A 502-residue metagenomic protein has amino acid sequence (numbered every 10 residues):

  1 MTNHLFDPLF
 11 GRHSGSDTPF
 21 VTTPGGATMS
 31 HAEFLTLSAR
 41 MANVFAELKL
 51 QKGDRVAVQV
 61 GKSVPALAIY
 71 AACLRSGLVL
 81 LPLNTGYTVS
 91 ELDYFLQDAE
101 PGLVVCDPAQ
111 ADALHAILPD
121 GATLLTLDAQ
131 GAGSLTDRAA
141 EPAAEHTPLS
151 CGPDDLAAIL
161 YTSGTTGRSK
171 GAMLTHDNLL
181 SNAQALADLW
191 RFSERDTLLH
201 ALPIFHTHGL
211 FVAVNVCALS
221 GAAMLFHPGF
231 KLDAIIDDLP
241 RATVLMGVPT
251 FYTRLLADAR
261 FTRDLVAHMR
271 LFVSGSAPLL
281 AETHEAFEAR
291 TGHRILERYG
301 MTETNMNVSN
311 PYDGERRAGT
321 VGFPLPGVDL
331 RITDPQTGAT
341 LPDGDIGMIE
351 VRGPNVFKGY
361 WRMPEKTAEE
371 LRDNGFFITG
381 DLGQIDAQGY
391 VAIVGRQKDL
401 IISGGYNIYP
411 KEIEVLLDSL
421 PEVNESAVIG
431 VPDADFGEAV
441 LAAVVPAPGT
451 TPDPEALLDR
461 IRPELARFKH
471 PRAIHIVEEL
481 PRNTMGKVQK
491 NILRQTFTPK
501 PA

Functional and structural regions predicted by a protein language model:
D17, P142-Y161, R168, R191-T197: Conserved pre-ATP/AMP-binding loop-to-beta segment of ANL
A27, N43-Y87, N407: Conserved AMP-binding/adenylate-forming
T28-A32, A157-S181: Conserved AMP-binding A3 loop
Y87, V104, G353, K358-G359 (+5 more regions): AMP-binding/adenylate-forming catalytic core of the ANL superfamily
A109-D154: ANL superfamily adenylate-forming
L180-T197, F205-V244, D258-R260: Conserved AMP-binding/adenylation subdomain of ANL enzymes
A242-G247, L256-R317, D329: Gly/Ser/Thr-rich phosphate-binding loop
R331-E350, E369, A387-Q388, T450-P454 (+1 more regions): Conserved beta-loop-beta connector loops within the AMP-binding
